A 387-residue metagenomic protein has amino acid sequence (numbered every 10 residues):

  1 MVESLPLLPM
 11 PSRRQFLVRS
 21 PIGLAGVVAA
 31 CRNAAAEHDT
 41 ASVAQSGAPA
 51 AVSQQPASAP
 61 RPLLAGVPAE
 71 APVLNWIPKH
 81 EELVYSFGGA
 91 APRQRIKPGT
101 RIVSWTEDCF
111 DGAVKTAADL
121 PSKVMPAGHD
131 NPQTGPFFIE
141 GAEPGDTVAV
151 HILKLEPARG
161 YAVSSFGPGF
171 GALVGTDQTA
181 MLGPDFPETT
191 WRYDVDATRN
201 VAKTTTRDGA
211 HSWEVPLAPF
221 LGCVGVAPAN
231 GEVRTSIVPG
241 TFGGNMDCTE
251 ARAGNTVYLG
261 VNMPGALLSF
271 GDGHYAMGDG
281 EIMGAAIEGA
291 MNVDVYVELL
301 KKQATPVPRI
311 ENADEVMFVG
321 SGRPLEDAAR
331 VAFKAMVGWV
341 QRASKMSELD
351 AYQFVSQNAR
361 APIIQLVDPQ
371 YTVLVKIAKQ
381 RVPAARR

Functional and structural regions predicted by a protein language model:
M1-A30, A36-E37: N-terminal secretory signal peptides
M10, C31-V73: C-terminal segment of N-terminal export signals and the immediately downstream linker at the start of the mature
G66, A71-M125: N-terminal, Lys/Arg-enriched amphipathic/low-complexity engagement segments that precede the first folded domain
I77-F87, A127-Q133, R234-F242: Short, structured beta-strand/loop micro-motifs enriched in basic residues and often containing a Trp
C109-L120, L155-S165, G265-Y275, I364-L366: Short, Lys/Arg- and Gly-enriched loop/turn segments at beta-strand edges
K154-T249: Intrinsically disordered, low-complexity linker/loop segments enriched in Gly/Pro and charged/polar residues
L221, P228-N245, T249-A251, N255-L325: Conserved mixed alpha/beta catalytic, RNA-binding, or beta-rich assembly cores of soluble enzyme, regulatory
